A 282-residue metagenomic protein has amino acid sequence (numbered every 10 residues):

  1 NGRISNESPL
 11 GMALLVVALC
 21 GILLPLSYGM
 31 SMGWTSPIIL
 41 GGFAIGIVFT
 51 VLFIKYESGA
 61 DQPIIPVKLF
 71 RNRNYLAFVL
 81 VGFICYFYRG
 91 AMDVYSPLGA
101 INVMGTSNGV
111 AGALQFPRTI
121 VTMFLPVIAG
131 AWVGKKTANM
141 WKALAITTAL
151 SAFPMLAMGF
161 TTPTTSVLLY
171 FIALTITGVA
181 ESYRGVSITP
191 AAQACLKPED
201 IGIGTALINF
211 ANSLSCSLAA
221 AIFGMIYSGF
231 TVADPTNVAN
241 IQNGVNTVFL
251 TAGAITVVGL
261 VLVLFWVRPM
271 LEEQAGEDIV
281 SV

Functional and structural regions predicted by a protein language model:
N1-V81, Y88: Hydrophobic transmembrane-helix bundles of small-molecule transporters
G11-L14, F53, L169, S182 (+1 more regions): Short alpha-helical interface patches
P37-I38, Q62-V232, Q242-L271: 12-transmembrane solute porter fold
W266-V282: Intrinsic disorder in cytosolic terminal tails and internal cytosolic loops of multi-pass membrane transporters
